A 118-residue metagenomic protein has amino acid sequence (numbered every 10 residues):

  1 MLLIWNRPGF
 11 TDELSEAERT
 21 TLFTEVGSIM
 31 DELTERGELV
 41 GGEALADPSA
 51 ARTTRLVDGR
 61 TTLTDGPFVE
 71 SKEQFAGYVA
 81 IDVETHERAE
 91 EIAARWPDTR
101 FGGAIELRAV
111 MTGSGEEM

Functional and structural regions predicted by a protein language model:
M1-M118: Conserved, structured core segments of small domains
